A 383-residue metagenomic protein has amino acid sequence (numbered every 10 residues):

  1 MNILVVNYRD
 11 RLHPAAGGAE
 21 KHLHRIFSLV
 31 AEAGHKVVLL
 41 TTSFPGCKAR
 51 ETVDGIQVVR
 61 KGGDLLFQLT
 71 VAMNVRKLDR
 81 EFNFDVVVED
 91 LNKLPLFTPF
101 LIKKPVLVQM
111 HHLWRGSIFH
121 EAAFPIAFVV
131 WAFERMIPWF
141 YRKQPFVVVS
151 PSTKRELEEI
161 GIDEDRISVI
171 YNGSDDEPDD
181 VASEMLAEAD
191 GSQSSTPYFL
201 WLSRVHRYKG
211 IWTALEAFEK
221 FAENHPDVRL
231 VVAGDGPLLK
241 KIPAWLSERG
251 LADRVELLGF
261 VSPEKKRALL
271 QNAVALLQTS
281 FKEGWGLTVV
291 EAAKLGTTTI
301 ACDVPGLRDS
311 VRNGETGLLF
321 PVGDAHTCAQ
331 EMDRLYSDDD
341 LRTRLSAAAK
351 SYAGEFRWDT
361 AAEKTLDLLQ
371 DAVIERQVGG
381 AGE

Functional and structural regions predicted by a protein language model:
I126-V147, R155: Membrane-proximal helix-turn-helix segments that form the acceptor-binding/catalytic region of lipid-linked
V147, G191-E219, V231: Conserved donor-binding/catalytic core segment of Leloir-type glycosyltransferases
S152, G173: Carbohydrate-associated surface elements
K241-V261: Nucleotide-activated donor-binding/catalytic signature segment of Leloir-type glycosyltransferases, i.e., the conserved
F281: Aromatic "clamp/platform" in nucleotide-sugar-dependent glycosyltransferases that forms part of the donor/acceptor
V289, T298-A301: Short hydrophobic beta-strand element within catalytic cores of glycosyltransferases and related nucleotide-activated
N313-G314, L318-A325, R334-D339: Conserved acidic donor-binding segment of nucleotide-sugar-dependent glycosyltransferases
T327, R334, L341-E355, K364-D367: A short, well-ordered alpha-helix in the C-terminal region of glycosyltransferases
